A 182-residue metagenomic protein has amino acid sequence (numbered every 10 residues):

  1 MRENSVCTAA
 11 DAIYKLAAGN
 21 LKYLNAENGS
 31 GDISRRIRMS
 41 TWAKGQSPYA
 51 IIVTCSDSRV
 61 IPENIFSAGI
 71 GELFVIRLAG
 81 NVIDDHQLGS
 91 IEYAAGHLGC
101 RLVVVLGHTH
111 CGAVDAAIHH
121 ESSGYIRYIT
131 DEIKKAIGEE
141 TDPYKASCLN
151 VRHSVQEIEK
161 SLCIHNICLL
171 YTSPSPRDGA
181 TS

Functional and structural regions predicted by a protein language model:
R2-V82: Short, conserved "active-site rim" segments that organize catalytic pockets and cofactor/ligand binding
A9, N64-S147: Short HxH-centered metal-ligating active-site micro-motif
A12, I129, N150-S154: Internal, well-ordered alpha-helical segments in soluble enzyme and binding-protein domains
L16, R38, S90-A94, I158: Generic hydrophobic alpha-helical segments
M39-W42, E92-A95, C163-C168: A generic local secondary-structure boundary/capping motif
K134-S173: Polyanion-binding loop/helix "lid" in catalytic or ligand-binding cores
Y171-S182: Single conserved hydrophobic/aromatic residue that forms the stacking wall/gate of nucleotide- or nucleobase-binding
